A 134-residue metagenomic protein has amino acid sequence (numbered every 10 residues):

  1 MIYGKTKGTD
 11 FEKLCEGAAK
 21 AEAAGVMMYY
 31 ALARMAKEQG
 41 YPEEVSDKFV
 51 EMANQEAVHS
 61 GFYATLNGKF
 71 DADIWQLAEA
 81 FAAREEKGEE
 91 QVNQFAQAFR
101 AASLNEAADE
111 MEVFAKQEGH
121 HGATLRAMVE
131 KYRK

Functional and structural regions predicted by a protein language model:
M1-K134: Non-heme di-metal
